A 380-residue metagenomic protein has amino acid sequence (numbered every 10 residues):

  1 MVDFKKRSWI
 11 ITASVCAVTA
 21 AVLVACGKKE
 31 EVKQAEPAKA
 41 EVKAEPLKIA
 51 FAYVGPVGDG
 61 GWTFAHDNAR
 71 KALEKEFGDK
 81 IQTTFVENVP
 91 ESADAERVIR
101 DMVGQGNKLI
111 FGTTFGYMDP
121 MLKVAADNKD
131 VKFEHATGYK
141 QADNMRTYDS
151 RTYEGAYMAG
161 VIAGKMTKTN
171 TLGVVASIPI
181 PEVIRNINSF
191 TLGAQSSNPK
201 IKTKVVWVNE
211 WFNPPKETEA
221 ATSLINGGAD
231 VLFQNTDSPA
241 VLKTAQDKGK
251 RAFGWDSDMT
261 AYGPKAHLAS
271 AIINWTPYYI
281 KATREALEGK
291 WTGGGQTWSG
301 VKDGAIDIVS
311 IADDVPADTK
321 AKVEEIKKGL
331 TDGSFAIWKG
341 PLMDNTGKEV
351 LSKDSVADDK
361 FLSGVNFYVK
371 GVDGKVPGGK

Functional and structural regions predicted by a protein language model:
M1-T12: Bacterial Sec-dependent N-terminal signal peptides
A13-S14, L73: Enrichment for repetitive, rod-forming helical segments
A21-A25: C-terminal motif of bacterial Sec signal peptides marking the signal peptidase cleavage site
K28-K380: A residue-level marker of the well-folded mature domains of exported/periplasmic proteins
